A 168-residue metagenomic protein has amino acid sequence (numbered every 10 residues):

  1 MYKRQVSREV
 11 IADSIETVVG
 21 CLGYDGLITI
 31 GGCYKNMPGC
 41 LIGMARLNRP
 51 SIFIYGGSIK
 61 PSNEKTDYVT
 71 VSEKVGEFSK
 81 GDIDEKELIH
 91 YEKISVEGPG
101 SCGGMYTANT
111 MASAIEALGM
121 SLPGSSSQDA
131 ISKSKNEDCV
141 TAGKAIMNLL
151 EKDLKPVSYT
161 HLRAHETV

Functional and structural regions predicted by a protein language model:
M1-Y2, H161-V168: Single conserved hydrophobic/aromatic residue that forms the stacking wall/gate of nucleotide- or nucleobase-binding
Q5-Y159: Active-site cavity-forming subdomains of large catalytic enzyme subunits
